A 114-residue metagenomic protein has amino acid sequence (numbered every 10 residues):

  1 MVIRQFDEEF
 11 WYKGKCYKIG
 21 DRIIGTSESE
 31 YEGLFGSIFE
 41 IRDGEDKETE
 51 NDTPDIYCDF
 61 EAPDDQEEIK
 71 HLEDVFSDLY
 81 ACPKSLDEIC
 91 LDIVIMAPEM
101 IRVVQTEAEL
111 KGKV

Functional and structural regions predicted by a protein language model:
V2-V114: Basic/aromatic-rich interaction segments and small domains that mediate binding to polyanionic partners
